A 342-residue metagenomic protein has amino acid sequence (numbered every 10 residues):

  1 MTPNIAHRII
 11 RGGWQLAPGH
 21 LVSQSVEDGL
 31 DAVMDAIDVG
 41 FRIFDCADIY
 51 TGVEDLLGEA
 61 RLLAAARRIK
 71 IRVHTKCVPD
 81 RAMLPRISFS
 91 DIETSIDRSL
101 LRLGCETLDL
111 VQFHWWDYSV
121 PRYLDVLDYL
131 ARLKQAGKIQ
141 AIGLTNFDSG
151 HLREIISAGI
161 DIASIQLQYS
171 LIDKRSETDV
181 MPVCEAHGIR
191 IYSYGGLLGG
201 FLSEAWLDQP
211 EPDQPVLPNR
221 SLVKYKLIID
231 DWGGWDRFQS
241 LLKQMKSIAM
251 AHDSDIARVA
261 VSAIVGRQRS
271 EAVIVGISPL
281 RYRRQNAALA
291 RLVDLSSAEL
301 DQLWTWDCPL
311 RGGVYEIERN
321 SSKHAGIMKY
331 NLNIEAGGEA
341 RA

Functional and structural regions predicted by a protein language model:
M1-I71: N-terminal binding-site loop/beta-alpha segment at the start of enzyme catalytic domains that lines or forms
A6-I10, R42-I43, K70-K76, T107-Q112 (+4 more regions): Structural preference for beta-strand elements that scaffold enzyme active sites
R11, A36, F44, L57 (+11 more regions): Conserved, mostly hydrophobic/aromatic
W14-L16, A47-I49, K76-D80, F113-W116 (+4 more regions): Active-site beta-loop-alpha junctions enriched in small/polar residues
L21, M34, M83-I172, D179 (+1 more regions): Glycine/proline-rich, positively charged, aromatic-decorated active-site loop/lid region on the catalytic face
L62-A64, S90-D91, G159-I162, M181-E185 (+2 more regions): Short, hinge-like loop/turn segments at secondary-structure boundaries
S176-R220: Aromatic-lined glycan-binding groove of carbohydrate-active enzymes
H187-R190, Q214-S247, A251, Q268-S270 (+1 more regions): Terminal-tail/helix-coil boundary detector
